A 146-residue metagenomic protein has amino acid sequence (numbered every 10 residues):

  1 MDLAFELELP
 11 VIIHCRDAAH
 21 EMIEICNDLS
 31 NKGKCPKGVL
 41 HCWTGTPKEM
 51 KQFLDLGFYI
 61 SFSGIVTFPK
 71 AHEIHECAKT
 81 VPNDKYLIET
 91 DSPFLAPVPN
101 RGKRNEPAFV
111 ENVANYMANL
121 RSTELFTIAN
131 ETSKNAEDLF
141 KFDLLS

Functional and structural regions predicted by a protein language model:
M1-L87: Catalytic pocket-lining loop regions of alpha/beta-barrel enzymes, especially the amidohydrolase/enolase/GH5 lineages
L3, A108-S146: Mid-to-C-terminal alpha-helical segments outside catalytic/metal-binding sites
C15, C42, T67, P99-E106 (+2 more regions): Alpha-helix initiation/capping motif
I25, P97-V98, L139: Residues that scaffold the ATP/ADP-binding catalytic core of kinase and kinase-like folds
I60, F94, D138: Active-site micro-motifs of SAM-dependent methyltransferase domains
T67, T90, T132-S133: Ser/Thr-centric signal marking residues that sit in or immediately flank functional binding/regulatory motifs
D84-E106, I128: Short acidic/histidine-rich active-site segments
